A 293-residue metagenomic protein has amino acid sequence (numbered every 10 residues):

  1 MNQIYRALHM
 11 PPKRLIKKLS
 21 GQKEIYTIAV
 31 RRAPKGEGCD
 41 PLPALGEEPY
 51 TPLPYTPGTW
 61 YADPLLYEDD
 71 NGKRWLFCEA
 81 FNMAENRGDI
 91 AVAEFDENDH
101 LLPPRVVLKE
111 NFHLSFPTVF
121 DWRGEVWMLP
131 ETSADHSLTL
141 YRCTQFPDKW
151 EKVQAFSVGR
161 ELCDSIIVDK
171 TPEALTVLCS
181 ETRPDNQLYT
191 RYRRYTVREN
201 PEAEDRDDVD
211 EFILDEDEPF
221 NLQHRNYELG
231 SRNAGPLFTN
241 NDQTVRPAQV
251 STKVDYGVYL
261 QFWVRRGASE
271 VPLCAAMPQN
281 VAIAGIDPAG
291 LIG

Functional and structural regions predicted by a protein language model:
M1-G293: Carbohydrate-active catalytic/glycan-binding domains of CAZyme proteins, especially the secreted or lumenal ectodomains
